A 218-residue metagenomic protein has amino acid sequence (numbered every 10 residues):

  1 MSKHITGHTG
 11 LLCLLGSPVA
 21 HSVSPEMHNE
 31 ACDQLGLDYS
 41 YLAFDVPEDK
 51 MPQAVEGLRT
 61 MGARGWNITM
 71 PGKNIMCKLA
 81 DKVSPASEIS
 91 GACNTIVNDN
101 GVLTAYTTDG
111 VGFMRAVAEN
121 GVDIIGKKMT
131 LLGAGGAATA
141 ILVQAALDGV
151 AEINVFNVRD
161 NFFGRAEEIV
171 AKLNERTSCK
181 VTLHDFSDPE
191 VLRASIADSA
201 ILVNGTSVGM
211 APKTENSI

Functional and structural regions predicted by a protein language model:
H4-N120: Phosphate/diphosphate ligand-binding glycine-rich loop within oxidoreductases
L11, S40, K128, A151-N154 (+1 more regions): Residues at the starts of beta-strands that form the adenosine-phosphate
G16, A105-G110, G126-V150, N157: Glycine-rich adenosine-cofactor-binding loop
V23-C32, A140-I141, R165-I169: Short, solvent-exposed amphipathic alpha-helices that sit in or adjacent to ligand/effector-binding or catalytic
W66, M129, L202-V203: Receiver (REC) domain switch-region micro-motif
G112-V117, D123-I124, G136, A140-I141 (+2 more regions): Active-site glycine-rich loop that binds ribose-phosphate moieties when present
D148-T177: NAD(P)-binding Rossmann-fold cofactor-contacting core
S178-I218: Rossmann-like adenosine-cofactor binding region
